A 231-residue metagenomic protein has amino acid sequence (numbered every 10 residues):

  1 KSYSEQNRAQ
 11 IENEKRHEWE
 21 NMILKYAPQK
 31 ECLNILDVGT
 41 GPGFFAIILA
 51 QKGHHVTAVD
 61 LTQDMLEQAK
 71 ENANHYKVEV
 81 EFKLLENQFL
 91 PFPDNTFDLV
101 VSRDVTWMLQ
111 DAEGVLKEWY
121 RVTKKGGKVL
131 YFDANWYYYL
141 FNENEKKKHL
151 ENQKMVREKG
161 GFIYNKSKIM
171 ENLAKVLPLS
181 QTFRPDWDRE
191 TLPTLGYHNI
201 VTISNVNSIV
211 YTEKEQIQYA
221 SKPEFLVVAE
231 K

Functional and structural regions predicted by a protein language model:
K1-E31, F44-I48, I203-V206: Conserved class I S-adenosyl-L-methionine
N34-V38, P42-F89: Class I SAM-dependent methyltransferase SAM/SAH-binding core
V101: A conserved beta-strand element that flanks and buttresses the S-adenosyl-L-methionine
D104-V105: Short catalytic micro-motifs in class I SAM-dependent methyltransferases
E113-K125: A short glycine-rich, Lys/Arg-flanked "PGG" loop and its adjoining helix->strand segment in the class I
K128-G161: Conserved class I S-adenosyl-L-methionine
L179-I203: Short alpha-helix
L195-H198, T212-K231: Core SAM-dependent methyltransferase catalytic element
